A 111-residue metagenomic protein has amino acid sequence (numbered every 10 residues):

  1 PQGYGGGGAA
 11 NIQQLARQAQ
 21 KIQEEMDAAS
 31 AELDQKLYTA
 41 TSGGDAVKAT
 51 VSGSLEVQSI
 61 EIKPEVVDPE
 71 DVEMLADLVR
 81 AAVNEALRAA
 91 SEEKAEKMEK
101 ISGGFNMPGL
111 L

Functional and structural regions predicted by a protein language model:
P1-L37, A89-L111: Long amphipathic alpha-helical segments used for membrane anchoring, targeting, substrate engagement, or oligomerization
N11, D71-L78: Conserved acidic
A19, L55, V79: Residue-level signature of catalytic and energy-coupling elements of molecular machines, predominantly ATP/GTP-dependent
Q35, T39-Q58: N-terminal intrinsically disordered, cationic/polar leader segments that include organellar targeting peptides
L37, E61, L78, A82 (+1 more regions): Conserved functional loop/turn residues at catalytic and ligand-binding sites
A46-K48, P69, A89: Short beta-strands and strand-coil junctions in structured, solvent-facing domains, enriched
S54, I60-P69, E73: Amphipathic, hydrophobic secondary-structure cores in small proteins
L78, A82-E93: Stable alpha-helical structural segments in soluble proteins, enriched in small hydrophobic residues
